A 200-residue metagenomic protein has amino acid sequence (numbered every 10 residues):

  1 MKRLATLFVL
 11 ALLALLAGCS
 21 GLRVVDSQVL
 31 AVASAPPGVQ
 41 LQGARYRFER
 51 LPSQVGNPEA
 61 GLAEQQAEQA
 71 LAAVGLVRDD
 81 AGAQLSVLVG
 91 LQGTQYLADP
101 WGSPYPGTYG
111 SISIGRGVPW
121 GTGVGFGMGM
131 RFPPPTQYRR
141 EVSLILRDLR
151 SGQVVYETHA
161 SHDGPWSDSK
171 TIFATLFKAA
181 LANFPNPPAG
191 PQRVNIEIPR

Functional and structural regions predicted by a protein language model:
M1-C19: Sec-dependent bacterial lipoprotein signal peptides
L10, V39, R78, M128 (+1 more regions): Sterically constrained small-residue positions within well-ordered secondary structures of folded domains
C19-P37, F132-R200: C-terminal/domain-edge helix-coil "capping" segments
P37-R45: Immediate post-signal peptide segment of exported/extracytoplasmic ligand-binding proteins
A44-P100: N-terminal segment of the mature soluble domain
E49-L51, G90, G115, R147 (+2 more regions): A structural detector for beta-sheet-dominated domains
A63, W101-Y105, T158: "Short basic amphipathic alpha-helical interaction patches in structured regions
V89-S151: Surface-exposed short loop/turn segments
